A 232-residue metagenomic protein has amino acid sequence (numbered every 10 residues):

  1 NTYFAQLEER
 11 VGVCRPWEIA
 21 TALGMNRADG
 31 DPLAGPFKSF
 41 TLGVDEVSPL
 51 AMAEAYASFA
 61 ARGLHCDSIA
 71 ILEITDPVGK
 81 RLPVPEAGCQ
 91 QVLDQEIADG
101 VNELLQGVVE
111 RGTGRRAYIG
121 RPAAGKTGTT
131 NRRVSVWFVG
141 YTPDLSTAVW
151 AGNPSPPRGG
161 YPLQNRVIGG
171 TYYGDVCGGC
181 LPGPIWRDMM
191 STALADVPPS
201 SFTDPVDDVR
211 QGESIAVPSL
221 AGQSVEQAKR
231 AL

Functional and structural regions predicted by a protein language model:
N1-R27, A34-A61, L104-G107: Active-site-adjacent helix/loop patches that line small-molecule binding or acyl-intermediate pockets
F4-G12, L93, G178, P182 (+1 more regions): Catalytic cores of large soluble enzymes that bind and process phosphate-bearing ligands
A5, W17, R121, E226-K229: Short glycine-/small-residue-rich flexible loop motifs, especially phosphate/cofactor-binding loops
A20-A34, Y118, P156-Q164: Active-site-adjacent bridging/hinge elements
G35, D207-I215: Low-complexity, Pro/Thr/Ser/Gly/Ala-rich linker/spacer regions in secreted, extracellular modular proteins
E46-R210: A penicillin-recognizing enzyme superfamily signal
G212-A231: Glycine-rich loop/hinge motif
